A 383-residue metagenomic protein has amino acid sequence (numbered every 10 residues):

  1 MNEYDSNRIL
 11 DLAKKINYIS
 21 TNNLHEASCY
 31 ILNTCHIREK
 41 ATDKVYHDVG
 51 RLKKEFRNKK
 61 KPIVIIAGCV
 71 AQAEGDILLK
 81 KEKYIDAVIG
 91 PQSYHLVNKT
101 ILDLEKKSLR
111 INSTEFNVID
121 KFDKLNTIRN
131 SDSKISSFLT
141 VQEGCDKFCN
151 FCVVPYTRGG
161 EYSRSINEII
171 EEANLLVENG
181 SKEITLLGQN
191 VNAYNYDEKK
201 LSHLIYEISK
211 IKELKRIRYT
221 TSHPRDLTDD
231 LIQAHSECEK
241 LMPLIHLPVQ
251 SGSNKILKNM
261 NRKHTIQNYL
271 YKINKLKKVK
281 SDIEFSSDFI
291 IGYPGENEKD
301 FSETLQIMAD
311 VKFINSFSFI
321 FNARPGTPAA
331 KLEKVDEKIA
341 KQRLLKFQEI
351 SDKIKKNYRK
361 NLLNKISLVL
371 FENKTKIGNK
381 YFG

Functional and structural regions predicted by a protein language model:
M1-A193, D230, L241, I245 (+6 more regions): Proteins enriched for Cys/Gly/acidic motifs involved in redox and nucleic-acid/cofactor modification
I19, H47, E284, E296-L305: Gly/lys/ser-thr-rich phosphate-binding loops in alpha/beta enzymes that coordinate phosphoanhydride or phosphate groups
I31, K199-L201, L332-E333: Short low-complexity, flexible loop/linker segments enriched in glycine and/or proline with clustered acidic
V64-I65, A73, E178-E298, A309: Conserved SAM/AdoMet-binding glycine-rich loop
E213, F313, P328-K334, I339: Conserved N-terminal phosphate-binding loop of PLP-dependent enzymes in the Aspartate aminotransferase
L247, D288, M308, S316 (+2 more regions): Hydrophobic, well-ordered secondary-structure elements that form the walls of internal hydrophobic environments
L363-T375: Structural detector for short beta-strands of small beta-barrel domains
I377-F382: Short aromatic-glycine-enriched beta-strand elements
